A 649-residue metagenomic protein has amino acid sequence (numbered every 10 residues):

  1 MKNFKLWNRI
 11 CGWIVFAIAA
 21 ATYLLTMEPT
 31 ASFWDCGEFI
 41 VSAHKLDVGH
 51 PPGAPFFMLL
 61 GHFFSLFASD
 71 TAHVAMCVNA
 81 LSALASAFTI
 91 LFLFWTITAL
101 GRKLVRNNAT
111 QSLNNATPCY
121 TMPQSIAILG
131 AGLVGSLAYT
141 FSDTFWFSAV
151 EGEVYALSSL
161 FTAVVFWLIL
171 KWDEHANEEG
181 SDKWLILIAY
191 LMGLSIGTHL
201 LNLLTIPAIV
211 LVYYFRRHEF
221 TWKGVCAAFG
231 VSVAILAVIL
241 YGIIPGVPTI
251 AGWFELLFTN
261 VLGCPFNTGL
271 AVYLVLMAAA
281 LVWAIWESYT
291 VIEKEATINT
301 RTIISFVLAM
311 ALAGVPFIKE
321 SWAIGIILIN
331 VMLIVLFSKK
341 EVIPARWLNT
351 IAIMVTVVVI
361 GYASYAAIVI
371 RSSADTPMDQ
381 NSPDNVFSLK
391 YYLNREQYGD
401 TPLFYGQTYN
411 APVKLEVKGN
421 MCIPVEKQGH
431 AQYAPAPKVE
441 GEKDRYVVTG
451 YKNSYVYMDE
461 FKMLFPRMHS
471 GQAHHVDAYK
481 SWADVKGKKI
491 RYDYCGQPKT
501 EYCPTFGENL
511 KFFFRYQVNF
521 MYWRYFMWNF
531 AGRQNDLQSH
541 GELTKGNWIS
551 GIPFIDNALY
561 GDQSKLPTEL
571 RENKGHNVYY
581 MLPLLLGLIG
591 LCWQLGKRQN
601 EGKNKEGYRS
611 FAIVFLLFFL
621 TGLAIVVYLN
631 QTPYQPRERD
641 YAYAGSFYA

Functional and structural regions predicted by a protein language model:
M1-T22, Q111-L133, I329-I360, G602-F615: Start-transfer (signal-anchor) and selected internal transmembrane alpha helices of multi-pass inner/ER membrane
L6-F33, Y139-F141, H199, V238-Y241 (+2 more regions): Transmembrane signal-anchor helices characteristic of membrane glycosylation enzymes that use polyprenol
W13, A80-P118, V164-L168, L585-C592: Transmembrane-helix motifs of polytopic, lipid-linked glycan transferases
L24-T26, T71-N79, L104-N107, S112-N114 (+8 more regions): Aromatic- and kink-enriched transmembrane "portal" helix at the membrane-lumen/periplasm boundary that abuts
M27-F39, G49-G61, M378-N381, V518-N519: Extracytoplasmic catalytic/substrate-binding loops of multi-pass membrane glycan-assembly enzymes
G101, M122-I126, V165-W184, L211-W222 (+1 more regions): Membrane-interface transmembrane helices that cradle and orient dolichyl/undecaprenyl
I126-L133, H175-G193, W222-A234, A296-A309: Short hydrophobic alpha-helices at membrane interfaces in multi-pass membrane enzymes
I326-I329, Q635-A649: Hydrophobic/aromatic-rich transmembrane helices and adjacent perimembrane loops
